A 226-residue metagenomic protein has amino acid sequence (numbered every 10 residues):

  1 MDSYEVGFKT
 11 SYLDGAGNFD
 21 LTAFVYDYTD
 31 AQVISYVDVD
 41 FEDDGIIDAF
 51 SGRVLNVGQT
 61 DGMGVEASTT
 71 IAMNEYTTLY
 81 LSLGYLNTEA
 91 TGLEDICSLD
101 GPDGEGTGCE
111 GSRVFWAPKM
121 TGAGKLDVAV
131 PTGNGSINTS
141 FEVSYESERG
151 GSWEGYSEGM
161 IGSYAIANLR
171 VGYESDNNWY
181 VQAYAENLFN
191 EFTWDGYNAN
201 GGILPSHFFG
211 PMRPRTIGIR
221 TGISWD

Functional and structural regions predicted by a protein language model:
M1-E5, T60-S68, A117-A123, Y164-N168 (+1 more regions): Transmembrane beta-barrel architecture of outer-membrane proteins
M1-V57, D61-M63, A72, E89-T91: Membrane-embedded beta-barrel scaffold of Gram-negative outer-membrane proteins
G7, V54, E110-S112, Y156-S157 (+1 more regions): Short, P/G- and charge-enriched loop/turn segments at secondary-structure junctions
D14-F19, Y76-L79, G133-I137, N177-V181: Repeated loop/turn-to-beta-strand initiation elements of outer-membrane beta-barrel proteins
T22, E154-M160, N168-G172, H207: Short, glycine/charged-rich beta-strand-loop motifs at protein surfaces that mediate ligand recognition and catalysis
V25-D27, A49-W153, G222-S224: Gram-negative outer-membrane beta-barrel transporters
D27, I34, S144-S152, Y173-D226: C-terminal beta-signal and adjacent terminal beta-strands/loops of Gram-negative outer-membrane beta-barrel proteins
S35-D44, F50, L86, G92-E105 (+3 more regions): Flexible, surface-exposed loop regions and adjacent strand-edge segments of Gram-negative outer-membrane beta-barrel
